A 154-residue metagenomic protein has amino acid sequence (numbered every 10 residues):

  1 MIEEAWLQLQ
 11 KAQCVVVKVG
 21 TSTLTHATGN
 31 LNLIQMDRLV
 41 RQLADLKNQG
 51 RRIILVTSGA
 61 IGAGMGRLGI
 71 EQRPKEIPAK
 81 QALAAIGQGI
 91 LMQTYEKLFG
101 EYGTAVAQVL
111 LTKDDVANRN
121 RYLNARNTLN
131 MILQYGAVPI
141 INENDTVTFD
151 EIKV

Functional and structural regions predicted by a protein language model:
M1-V154: Nucleotide/pyrophosphate-binding catalytic subdomain
